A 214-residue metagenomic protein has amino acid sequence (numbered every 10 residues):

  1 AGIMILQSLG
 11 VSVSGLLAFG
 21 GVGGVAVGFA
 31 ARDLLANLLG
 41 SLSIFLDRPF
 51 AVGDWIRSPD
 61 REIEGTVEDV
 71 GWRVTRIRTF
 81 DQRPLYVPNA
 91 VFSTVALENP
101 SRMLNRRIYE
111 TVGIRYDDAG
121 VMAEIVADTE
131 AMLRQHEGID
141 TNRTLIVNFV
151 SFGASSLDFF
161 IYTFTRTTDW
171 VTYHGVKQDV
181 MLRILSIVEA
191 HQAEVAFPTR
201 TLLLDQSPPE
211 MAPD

Functional and structural regions predicted by a protein language model:
A1-R78, R83-L85: Membrane-bilayer interface helices and TM-boundary transition segments
S58-I63, V70-D214: Structured, soluble regulatory/oligomerization domains located on the cytosolic or IMS-facing side of membrane proteins
